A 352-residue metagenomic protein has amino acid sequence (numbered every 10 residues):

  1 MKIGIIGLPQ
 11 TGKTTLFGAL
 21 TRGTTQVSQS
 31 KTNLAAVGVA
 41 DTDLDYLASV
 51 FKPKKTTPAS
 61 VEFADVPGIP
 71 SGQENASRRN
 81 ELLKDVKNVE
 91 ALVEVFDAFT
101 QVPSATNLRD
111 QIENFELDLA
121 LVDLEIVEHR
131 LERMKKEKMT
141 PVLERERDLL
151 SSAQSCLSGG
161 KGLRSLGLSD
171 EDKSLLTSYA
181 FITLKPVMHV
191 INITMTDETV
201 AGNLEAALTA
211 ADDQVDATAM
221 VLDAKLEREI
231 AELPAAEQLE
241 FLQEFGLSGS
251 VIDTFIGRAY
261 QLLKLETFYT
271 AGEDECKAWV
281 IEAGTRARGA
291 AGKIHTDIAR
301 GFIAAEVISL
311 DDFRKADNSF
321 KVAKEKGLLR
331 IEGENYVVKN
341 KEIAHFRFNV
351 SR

Functional and structural regions predicted by a protein language model:
M1-Q101, R109, E116, V127: Conserved G1/Walker A P-loop phosphate-binding module
K2-I6, T11-F17, R133-V350: C-terminal-of-GTPase-core extension/linker across diverse P-loop GTPases
L20, A76-R79, T106-D110, G202-A206 (+1 more regions): Short, glycine/charged-enriched secondary-structure capping and boundary segments
Q26-S28, A40-D41, R79, S104 (+4 more regions): Alpha-helix initiation/capping motif
K31-N33, G38-D41, T106-R109, E113 (+4 more regions): A generic, residue-level signal for flexible/boundary positions that often mark functional hotspots
G38-A40, P67-E74, K87-L143, C156-S169 (+1 more regions): Conserved Switch II/interswitch segment of TRAFAC-class P-loop GTPases
